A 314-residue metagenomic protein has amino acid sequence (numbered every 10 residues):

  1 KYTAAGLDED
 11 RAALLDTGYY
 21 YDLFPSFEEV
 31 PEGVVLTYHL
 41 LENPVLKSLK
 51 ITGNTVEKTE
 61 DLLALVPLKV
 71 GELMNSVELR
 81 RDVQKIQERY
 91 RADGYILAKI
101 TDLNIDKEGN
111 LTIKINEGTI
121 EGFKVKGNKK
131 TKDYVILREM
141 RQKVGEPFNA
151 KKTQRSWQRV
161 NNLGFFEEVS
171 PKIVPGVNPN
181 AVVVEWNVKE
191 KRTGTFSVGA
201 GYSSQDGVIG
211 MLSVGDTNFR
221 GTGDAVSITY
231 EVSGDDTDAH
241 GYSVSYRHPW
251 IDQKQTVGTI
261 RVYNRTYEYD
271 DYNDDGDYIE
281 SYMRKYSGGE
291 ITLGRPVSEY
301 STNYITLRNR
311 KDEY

Functional and structural regions predicted by a protein language model:
K1-Y2, F27-M74, D102-K152, V174-M211 (+3 more regions): Periplasmic POTRA and POTRA-like interaction domains that precede and scaffold membrane channels/assemblies
A4-P44, T52, E78, D82-K107: Periplasmic N-terminal soluble interaction domains immediately after the signal peptide in Gram-negative
A5-A13, E60, A64, V77 (+6 more regions): Solvent-exposed, polar/charged alpha-helical surfaces in well-ordered, non-transmembrane soluble domains, broadly
D16-Y19, V70, E88, G94-Y95 (+2 more regions): Periplasmic N-terminal accessory/gating domains of Gram-negative outer-membrane beta-barrel systems
V56-E60, K85, K99, K130 (+1 more regions): Gram-negative/organellar outer-membrane beta-barrel architecture
L65, R89, D93, E139 (+2 more regions): Mid-sequence acidic-hydrophobic segments that form the walls of catalytic/ligand-binding cavities or oligomerization
M74-N75, S281: Short acidic, glycine/proline-enriched loop segments that cap or flank alpha-helices
